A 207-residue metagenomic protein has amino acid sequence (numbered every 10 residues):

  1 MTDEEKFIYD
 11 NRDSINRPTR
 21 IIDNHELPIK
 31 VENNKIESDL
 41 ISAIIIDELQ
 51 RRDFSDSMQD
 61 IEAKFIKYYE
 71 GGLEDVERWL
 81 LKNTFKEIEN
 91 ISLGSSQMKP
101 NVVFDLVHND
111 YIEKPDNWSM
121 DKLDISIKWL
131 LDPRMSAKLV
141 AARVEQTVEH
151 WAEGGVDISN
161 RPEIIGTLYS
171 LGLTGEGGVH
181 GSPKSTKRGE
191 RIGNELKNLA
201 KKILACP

Functional and structural regions predicted by a protein language model:
M1-K86, R134-A137, A152: Export/targeting segments at the very N-terminus of extracytoplasmic proteins
I8-D10, D124, I165: Intrinsically disordered, low-complexity polar segments enriched in Ser/Thr/Pro and acidic
E26-I29, D39-A43, L93, Q97 (+6 more regions): Extracytoplasmic/secreted proteins, especially bacterial periplasmic and envelope-associated proteins
P28-E32, A142-E145, E149, K197 (+1 more regions): Surface-exposed alpha-helical segments enriched in charged/polar residues
Y69-D110: Low-complexity, serine/threonine/proline-enriched polar segments
S95-S159, L171-E176: Alpha-helical segment that forms one wall of the substrate-binding/catalytic cleft in peptidoglycan-active domains
N160-P207: Catalytic and substrate-binding regions of cell-wall glycan-acting enzymes that process beta-1,4-linked
